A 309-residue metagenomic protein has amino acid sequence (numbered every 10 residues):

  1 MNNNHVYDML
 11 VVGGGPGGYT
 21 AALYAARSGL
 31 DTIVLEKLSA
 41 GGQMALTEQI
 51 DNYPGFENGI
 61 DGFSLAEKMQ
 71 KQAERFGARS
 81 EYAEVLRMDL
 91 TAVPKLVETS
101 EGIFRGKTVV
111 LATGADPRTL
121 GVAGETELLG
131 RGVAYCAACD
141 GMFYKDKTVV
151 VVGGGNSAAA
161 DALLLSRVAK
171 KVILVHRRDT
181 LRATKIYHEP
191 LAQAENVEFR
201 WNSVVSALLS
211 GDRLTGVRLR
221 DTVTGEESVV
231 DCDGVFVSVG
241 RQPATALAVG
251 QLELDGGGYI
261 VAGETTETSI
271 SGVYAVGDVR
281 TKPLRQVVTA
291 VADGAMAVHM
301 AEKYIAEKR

Functional and structural regions predicted by a protein language model:
N3, Y7-F76, A159-T184, D255: Beta1-alpha1 glycine-rich phosphate/pyrophosphate-binding loop at the start of Rossmann-like nucleotide-binding domains
V6-D8, Y82-A83, K145-K147, N202 (+2 more regions): Phosphate-coordination loops involved in phosphoryl transfer and adenosine-cofactor binding
G14, T113-G114, V239-G240: Glycine-rich, N-terminal phosphate-binding loop of Rossmann-like dinucleotide-binding domains
A73-V93, V97-E98, I103-F104, S166-G263 (+1 more regions): A Rossmann-like FAD-binding core segment of flavoenzymes
S80-F143, G154: Glycine/small-residue-rich loop that forms an oxyanion/phosphate-binding "nest" at active or ligand-binding sites
G121, T126-F143, V239-T289, D293-M296 (+1 more regions): FAD-site-proximal beta/loop scaffold in flavoenzymes
